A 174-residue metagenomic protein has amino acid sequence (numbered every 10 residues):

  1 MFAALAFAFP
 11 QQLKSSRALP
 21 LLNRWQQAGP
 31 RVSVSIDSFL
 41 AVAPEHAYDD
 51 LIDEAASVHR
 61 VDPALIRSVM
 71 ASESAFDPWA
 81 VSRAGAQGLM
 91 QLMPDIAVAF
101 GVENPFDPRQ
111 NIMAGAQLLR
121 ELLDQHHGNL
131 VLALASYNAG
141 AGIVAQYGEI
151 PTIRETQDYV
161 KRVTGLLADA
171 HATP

Functional and structural regions predicted by a protein language model:
M1-P10: Hydrophobic membrane-insertion alpha-helices, especially the h-region of bacterial N-terminal signal peptides
F2, A18-L19: Generic N-terminal initiation segments characterized by hydrophobic and/or small/turn-forming residues
L19-P174: Catalytic glycan-binding domains that act on GlcNAc-containing polysaccharides
